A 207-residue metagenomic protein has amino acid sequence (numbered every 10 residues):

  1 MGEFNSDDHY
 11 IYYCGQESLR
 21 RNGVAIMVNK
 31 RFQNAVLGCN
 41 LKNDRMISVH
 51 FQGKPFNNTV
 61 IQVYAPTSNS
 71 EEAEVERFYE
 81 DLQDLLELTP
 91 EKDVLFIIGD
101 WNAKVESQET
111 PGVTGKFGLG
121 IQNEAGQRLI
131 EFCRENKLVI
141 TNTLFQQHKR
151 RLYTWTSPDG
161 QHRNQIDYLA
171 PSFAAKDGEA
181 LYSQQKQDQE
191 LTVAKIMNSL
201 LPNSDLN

Functional and structural regions predicted by a protein language model:
M1-N207: A shared catalytic/ligand-binding motif for oxyanion handling
